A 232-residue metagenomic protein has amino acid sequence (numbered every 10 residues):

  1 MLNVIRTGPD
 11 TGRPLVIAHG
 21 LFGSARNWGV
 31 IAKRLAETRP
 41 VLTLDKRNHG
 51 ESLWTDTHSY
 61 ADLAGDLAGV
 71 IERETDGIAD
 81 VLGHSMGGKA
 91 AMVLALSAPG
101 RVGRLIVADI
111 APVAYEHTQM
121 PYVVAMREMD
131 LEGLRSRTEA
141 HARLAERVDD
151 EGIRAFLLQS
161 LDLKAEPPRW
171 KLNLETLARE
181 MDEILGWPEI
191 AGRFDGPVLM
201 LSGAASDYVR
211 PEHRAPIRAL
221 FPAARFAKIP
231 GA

Functional and structural regions predicted by a protein language model:
M1-V16, A36-R39, T75-I78, D182 (+1 more regions): Alpha/beta-hydrolase fold catalytic core
I5, G29-A36, L42-M86, A90: Active-site loop/oxyanion-hole signature of alpha/beta-hydrolase fold enzymes
V16-G20, S202: The conserved beta1-alpha1 loop
G20-G23, S85: Active-site glycine-rich loops that stabilize anionic/oxyanionic intermediates across multiple enzyme folds
F22, K46-G50, P112, A232: Alpha/beta-hydrolase active-site loop signature
M92-S97, V102-S136: Flexible "cap/lid" loop of the alpha/beta hydrolase fold
H117, E132-P188: Conserved alpha/beta-hydrolase catalytic His-Asp/Glu region
A165-F221, R225-P230: Conserved serine/cysteine hydrolase catalytic core
